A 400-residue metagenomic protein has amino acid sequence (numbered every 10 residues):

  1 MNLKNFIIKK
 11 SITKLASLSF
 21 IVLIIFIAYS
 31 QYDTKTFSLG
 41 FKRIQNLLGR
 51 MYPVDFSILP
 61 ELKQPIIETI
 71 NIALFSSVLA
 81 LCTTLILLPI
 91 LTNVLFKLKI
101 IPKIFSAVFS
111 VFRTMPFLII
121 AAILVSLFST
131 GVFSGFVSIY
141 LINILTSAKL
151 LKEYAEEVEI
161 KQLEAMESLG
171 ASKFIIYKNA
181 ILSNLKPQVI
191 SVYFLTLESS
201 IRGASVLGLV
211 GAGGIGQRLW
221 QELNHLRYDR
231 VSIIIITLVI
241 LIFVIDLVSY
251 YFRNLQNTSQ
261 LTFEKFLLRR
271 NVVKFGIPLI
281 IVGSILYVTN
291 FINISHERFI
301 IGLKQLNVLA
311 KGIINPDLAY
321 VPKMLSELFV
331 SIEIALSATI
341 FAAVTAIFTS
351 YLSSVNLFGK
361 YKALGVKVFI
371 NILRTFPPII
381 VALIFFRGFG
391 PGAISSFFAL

Functional and structural regions predicted by a protein language model:
M1-L74, V78, L247-I340, L352 (+3 more regions): N-terminal, non-cleaved signal-anchor transmembrane helix
F37, V94, L98-I101, T114-I120 (+3 more regions): Transmembrane alpha-helices and adjacent helix-loop boundaries
L59, K63, I67, I100-I104 (+13 more regions): Alpha-helical membrane-protein architecture signal
F75-F109, S337-I370, L383-F386: Transmembrane-helix boundary motif in ABC transporter permease subunits
S77-P89, N93, L118, Q188 (+8 more regions): Hydrophobic positions within alpha-helical transmembrane segments of bacterial inner-membrane proteins
F109-Y140, N371-L400: Generic hydrophobic transmembrane alpha-helix motif, especially the helices
T130-T196, G203, L247, G392-L400: Membrane-cytosol interface at the C-terminal ends of specific transmembrane alpha-helices in multi-pass membrane
I215-F252: Hydrophobic alpha-helical transmembrane segments of polytopic membrane proteins
